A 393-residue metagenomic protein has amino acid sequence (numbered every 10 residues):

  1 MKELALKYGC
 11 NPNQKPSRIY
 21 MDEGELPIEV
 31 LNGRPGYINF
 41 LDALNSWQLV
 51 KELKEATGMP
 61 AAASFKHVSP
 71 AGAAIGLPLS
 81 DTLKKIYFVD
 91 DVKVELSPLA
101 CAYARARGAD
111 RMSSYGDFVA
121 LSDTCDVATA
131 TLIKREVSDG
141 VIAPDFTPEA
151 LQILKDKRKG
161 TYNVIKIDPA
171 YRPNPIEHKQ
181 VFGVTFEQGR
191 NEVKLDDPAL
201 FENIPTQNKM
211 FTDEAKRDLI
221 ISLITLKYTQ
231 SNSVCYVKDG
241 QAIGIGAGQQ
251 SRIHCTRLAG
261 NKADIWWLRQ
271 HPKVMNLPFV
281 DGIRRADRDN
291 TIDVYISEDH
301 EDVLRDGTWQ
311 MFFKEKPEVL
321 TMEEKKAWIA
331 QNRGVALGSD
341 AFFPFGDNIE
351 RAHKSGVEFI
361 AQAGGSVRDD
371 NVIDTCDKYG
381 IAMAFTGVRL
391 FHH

Functional and structural regions predicted by a protein language model:
M1-A199, A215-S233: Active-site loops and adjacent core secondary-structure elements that bind or stabilize anionic groups
D22-R34, A109-Y115, Q188-K209, A286-T308 (+2 more regions): Gly-rich Lys/Arg/Thr-decorated short loops/hinges at beta-loop-alpha junctions or inter-strand turns that position
P35, N39, A215, G248 (+2 more regions): Alpha-helix N-cap/helix-initiation motif
E52, Y228, I265-R269, K354 (+1 more regions): Conserved helix-loop functional segments at active or binding sites
A56-S64, V164-I167, S231-K238, L268-F279 (+1 more regions): Flexible, glycine/charged-enriched surface loops at secondary-structure junctions
A71, L121-S122, R135-I165, A170-R172 (+6 more regions): C-terminal binding/interaction regions
A71-R111, I243-F342: Glycine- and Gly-Pro-enriched alpha-helical subdomains that act as flexible, kink-prone "lid/hinge" or packing modules
T124, N203-E214, F343: Bateman/CBS regulatory modules and CBS-like beta-alpha motifs in cytosolic regions of diverse proteins
